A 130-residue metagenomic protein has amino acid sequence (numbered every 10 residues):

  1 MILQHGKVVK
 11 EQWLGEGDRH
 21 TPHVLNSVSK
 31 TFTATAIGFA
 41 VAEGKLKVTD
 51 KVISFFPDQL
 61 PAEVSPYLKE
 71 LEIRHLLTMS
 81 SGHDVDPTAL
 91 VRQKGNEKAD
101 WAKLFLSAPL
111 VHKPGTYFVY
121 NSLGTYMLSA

Functional and structural regions predicted by a protein language model:
M1-G17: A short, well-structured edge-of-sheet supersecondary motif
G6, V24-T49, L76, L128-S129: Active-site SXXK
K7-Q12, K51-S54, A89-P114: Short, charged, amphipathic alpha-helices and their helix-cap/turn boundaries
R19, D58, A108-P114, T125-Y126: Flexible glycine/proline-enriched surface loops and loop-helix/loop-strand junctions
V24, E43-H83, S107: Active-site helix/loop module of the DD-peptidase/beta-lactamase fold, centered on the serine-lysine SxxK catalytic
V64-P66, K113-Y120: Solvent-exposed loop and edge beta-strand segments that line ligand/cofactor-binding and catalytic clefts
A102-L104, N121-T125: Mid-domain, small-residue-enriched loop/turn segments at the edges of structured enzyme/sensor domains
